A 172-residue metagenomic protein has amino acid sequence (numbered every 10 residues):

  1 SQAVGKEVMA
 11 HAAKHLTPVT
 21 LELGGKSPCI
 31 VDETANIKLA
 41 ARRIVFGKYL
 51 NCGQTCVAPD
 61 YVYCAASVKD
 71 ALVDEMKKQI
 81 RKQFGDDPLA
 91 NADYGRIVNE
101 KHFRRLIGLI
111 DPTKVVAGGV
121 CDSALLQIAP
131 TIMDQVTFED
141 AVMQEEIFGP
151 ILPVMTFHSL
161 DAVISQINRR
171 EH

Functional and structural regions predicted by a protein language model:
Q2-T137, S159-D161, S165-N168: ALDH superfamily catalytic-core signature
R96, L152-P153: Conserved donor-binding loops in enzymes that form glycosidic bonds
A124-A129, E145-I151, R170-H172: Conserved glycine-rich beta-strand-loop-beta hairpin in the small C-terminal domain of fold type I
E139-Q144: Cytochrome P450 core scaffold surrounding the K-helix E-X-X-R motif and the conserved "meander" helix-loop region
V154-H158: Short acidic-hydrophobic, aromatic-tinged amphipathic segments that line or gate anion-handling sites
